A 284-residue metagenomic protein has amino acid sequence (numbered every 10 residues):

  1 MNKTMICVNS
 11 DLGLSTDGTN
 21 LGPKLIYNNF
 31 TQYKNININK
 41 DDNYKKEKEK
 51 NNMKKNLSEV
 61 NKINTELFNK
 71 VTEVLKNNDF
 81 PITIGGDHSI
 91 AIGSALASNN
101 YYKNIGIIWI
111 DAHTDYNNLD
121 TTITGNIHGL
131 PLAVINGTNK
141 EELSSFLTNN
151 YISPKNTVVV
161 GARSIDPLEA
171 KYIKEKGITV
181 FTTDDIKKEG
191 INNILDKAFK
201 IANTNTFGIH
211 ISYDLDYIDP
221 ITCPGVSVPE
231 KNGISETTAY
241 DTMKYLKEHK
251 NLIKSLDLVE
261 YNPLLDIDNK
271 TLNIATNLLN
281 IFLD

Functional and structural regions predicted by a protein language model:
N2-I82, S94-Y102, T179-D284: Catalytic cores of soluble, metal-dependent hydrolases
S10, D87-H88, A112, A162-R163 (+2 more regions): Active-site metal-binding loops of divalent metal-dependent hydrolases
F80-S145, E248: Active-site histidine-anchored catalytic micro-motif
W109-A112, N136, G161-S164, T182-D184 (+1 more regions): Short, structured patches in soluble enzyme cores that scaffold and shape functional sites
N117, I165-P167, P263-L265: Active-site environment of divalent metal-dependent phosphoester hydrolases
T121-G129, Y172-V180, V226-E230: Short, surface-exposed, charged loop/turn segments at secondary-structure junctions
N126-P154, V158-P167, N193: Active-site glycine-rich loop that binds ribose-phosphate moieties when present
L147, R163-D184: Active-site-proximal loop/helix segment associated with metal-binding centers of metalloenzymes
